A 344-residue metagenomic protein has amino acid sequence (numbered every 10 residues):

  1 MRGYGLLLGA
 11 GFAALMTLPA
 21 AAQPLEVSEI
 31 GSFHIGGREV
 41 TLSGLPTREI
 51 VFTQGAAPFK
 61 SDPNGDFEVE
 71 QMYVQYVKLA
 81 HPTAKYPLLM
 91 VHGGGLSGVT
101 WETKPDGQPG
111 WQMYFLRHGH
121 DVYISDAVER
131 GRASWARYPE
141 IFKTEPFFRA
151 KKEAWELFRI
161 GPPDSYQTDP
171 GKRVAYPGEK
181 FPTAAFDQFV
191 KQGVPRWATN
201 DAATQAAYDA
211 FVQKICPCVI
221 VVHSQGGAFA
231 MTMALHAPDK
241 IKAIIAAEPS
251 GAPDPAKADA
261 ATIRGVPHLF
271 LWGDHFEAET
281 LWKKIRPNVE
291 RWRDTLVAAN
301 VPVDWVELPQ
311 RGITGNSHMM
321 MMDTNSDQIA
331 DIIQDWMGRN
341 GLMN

Functional and structural regions predicted by a protein language model:
Q23-T83: N-terminal cap/lid segment of alpha/beta-hydrolase-fold proteins
A84-G93: Short beta-strand element of the alpha/beta-hydrolase
H92-K104: Active-site glycine-rich loops that stabilize anionic/oxyanionic intermediates across multiple enzyme folds
Q108-S134: Conserved alpha/beta-hydrolase
A198-V219: Conserved acidic catalytic loop of the alpha/beta-hydrolase fold
V221-A230: Gly/Ala-rich beta-loop-alpha elbow adjacent to hydrolase catalytic centers
A246-L308: The feature captures the conserved acid-bearing segment of alpha/beta-hydrolase catalytic domains
M319-N344: Catalytic active-site module of serine/aspartate enzymes centered on a nucleophile-bearing elbow/loop
